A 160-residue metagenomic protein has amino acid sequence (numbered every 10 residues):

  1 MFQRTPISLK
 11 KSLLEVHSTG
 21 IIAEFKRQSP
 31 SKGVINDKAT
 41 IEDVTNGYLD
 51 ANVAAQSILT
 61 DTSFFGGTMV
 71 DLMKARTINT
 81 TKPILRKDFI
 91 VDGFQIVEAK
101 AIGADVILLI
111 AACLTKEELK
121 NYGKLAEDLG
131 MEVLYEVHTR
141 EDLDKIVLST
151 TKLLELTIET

Functional and structural regions predicted by a protein language model:
M1-I84, V91, K116, E127-L153: Conserved N-terminal beta1-alpha1 strand-loop-helix module at the mouth
I58, E98-E118, E155-T160: Glycine-rich phosphate-binding active-site loops on the catalytic face of alpha/beta enzymes
M73, V97-I102, N121-L125: Active-site-proximal loop->helix
K87-D88, G103: Alpha-helical hinge/cap motifs
F89, Q95-E98: Bacterial c-di-GMP phosphodiesterase catalytic domain signature
I96, L119, L143: Short alpha-helix immediately C-terminal to the canonical SAM-binding loop
